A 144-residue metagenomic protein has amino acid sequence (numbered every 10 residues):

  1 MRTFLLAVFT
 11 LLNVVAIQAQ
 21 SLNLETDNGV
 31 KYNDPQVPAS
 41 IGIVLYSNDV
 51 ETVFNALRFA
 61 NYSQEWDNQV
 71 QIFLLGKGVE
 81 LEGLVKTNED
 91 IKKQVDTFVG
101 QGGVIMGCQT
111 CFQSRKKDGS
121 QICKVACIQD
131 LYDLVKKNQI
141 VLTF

Functional and structural regions predicted by a protein language model:
M1-E25: Bacterial Sec-dependent N-terminal signal peptides
S21-L45: Short N-terminal segments immediately surrounding and downstream of signal-peptide cleavage
Q36-F54, V79-K86: Short, glycine-rich nucleotide/cofactor-binding loops
V53-N68: Histidine-anchored nucleotide/phosphate-binding helix
A60, V70-G76, M106-Q109: Short internal beta-strands
W66-I91: Mature extracytoplasmic domains of secretory-pathway proteins
N88-K117: A glycine-rich helix N-cap at a beta->alpha junction
Q101, M106, S120-L142: A short aromatic-anchored loop/beta-hairpin motif
